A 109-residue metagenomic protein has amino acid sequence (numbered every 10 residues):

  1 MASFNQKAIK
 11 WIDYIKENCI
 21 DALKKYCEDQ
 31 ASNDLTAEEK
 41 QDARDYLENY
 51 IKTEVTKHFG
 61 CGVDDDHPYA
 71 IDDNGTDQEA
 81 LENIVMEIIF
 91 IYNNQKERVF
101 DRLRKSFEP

Functional and structural regions predicted by a protein language model:
A2, L103-P109: Short acidic DE-rich linear segments
A2-A31: Short terminal alpha-helical segments
W11, C19-I20, H58-F59, Y69 (+1 more regions): Short, aromatic- and cysteine-enriched interfacial helices/patches that mediate contacts at lipid membranes
Y14, L23, A31, L47 (+2 more regions): Enrichment for repetitive, rod-forming helical segments
A31, L35-N94: Acidic, low-complexity, intrinsically disordered interaction modules
